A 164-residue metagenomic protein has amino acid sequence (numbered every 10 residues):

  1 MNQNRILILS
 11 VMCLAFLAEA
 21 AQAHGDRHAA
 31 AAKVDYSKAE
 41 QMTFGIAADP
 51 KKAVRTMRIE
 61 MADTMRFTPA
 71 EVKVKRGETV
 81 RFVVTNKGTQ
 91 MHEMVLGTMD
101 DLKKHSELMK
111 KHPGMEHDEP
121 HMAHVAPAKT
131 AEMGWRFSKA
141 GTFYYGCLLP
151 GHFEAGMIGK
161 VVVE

Functional and structural regions predicted by a protein language model:
M1-I8: Bacterial N-terminal signal peptides that target proteins for export
I8-L17: Bacterial N-terminal signal peptides
L17-A23: Sec/Tat signal peptide C-region and signal peptidase I cleavage site
H24-R27, A31-K38, R66, E119-E164: Extracellular/periplasmic metallocenter environments
F44, D49-T79: N-terminal edge beta-strand
V84-N86: Asparagine-centered strand-capping/turn motif at beta-strand->loop junctions
E93-G97: Beta-strand signatures of extracellular beta-sandwich domains
D100-K111: Short aromatic-acidic-glycine turn motif
